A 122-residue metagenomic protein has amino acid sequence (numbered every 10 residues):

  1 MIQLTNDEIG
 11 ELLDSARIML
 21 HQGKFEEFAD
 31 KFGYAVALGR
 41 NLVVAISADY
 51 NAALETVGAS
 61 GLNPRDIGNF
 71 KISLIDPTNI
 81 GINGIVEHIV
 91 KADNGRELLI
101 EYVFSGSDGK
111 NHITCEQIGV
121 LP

Functional and structural regions predicted by a protein language model:
M1-I18: Short, low-complexity N-terminal intrinsically disordered segments enriched in polar/charged residues
Q3-D7, K24, I80-I82: A generic structural signal for ordered alpha-helices
Q22-A35: Short, well-ordered alpha-helical segments enriched in acidic and aromatic residues
V36-L54: Short, charge-rich amphipathic alpha-helical segments embedded in non-transmembrane helical bundles/solenoids
D49-E97: Surface-exposed, charged secondary-structure patches
K91-P122: Short beta-strand edge/turn micro-motifs at domain boundaries
